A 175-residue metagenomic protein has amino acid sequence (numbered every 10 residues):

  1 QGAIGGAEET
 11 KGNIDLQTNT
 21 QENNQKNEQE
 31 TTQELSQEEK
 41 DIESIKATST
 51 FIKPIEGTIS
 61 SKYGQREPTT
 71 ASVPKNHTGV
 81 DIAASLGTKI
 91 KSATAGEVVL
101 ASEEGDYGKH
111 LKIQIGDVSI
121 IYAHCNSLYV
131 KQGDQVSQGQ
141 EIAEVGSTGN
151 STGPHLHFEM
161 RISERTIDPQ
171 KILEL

Functional and structural regions predicted by a protein language model:
Q1-E22: Cationic-aromatic interfacial patches
D15, K26-Y107: Surface-exposed, glycine-biased beta-strand/turn segments
S61, A84, L100, H124-S127 (+1 more regions): A residue-level detector for short acidic-glycine micro-motifs
H77, H124, H155-E159: Histidine-centered divalent metal-coordination motifs
T88, V118-S119, R165: Short acidic/polar mixed-charge low-complexity motifs
K89-L100, V130-V145: Short, well-structured beta-strand-loop connectors
S92-Y129, P154: Zn2+-dependent peptidoglycan hydrolase active-site motif and core
K109-I115, D134-L175: Conserved, short, structured surface segments that act as functional micro-motifs
